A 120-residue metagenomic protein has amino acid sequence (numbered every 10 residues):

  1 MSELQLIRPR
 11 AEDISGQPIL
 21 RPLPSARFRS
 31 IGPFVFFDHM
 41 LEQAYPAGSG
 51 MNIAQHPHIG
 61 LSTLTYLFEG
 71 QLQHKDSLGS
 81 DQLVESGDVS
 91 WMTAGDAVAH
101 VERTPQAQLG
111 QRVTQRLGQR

Functional and structural regions predicted by a protein language model:
M1-P9: Short, Gly/Pro- and small/polar-rich lid/capping loops
D13-F68: A short glycine-rich, His/Asp/Glu-containing loop-to-beta-strand
M51-I53, L78-S80, V101-Q108: Catalytic micro-motifs at enzyme active sites that drive phosphoryl/nucleotidyl and oxygen chemistry
S62-E85, G95-V101: A short beta-strand-loop-beta hairpin characteristic of the jelly-roll/cupin
G95-G118: Ligand-binding loop in jelly-roll beta-barrel domains
